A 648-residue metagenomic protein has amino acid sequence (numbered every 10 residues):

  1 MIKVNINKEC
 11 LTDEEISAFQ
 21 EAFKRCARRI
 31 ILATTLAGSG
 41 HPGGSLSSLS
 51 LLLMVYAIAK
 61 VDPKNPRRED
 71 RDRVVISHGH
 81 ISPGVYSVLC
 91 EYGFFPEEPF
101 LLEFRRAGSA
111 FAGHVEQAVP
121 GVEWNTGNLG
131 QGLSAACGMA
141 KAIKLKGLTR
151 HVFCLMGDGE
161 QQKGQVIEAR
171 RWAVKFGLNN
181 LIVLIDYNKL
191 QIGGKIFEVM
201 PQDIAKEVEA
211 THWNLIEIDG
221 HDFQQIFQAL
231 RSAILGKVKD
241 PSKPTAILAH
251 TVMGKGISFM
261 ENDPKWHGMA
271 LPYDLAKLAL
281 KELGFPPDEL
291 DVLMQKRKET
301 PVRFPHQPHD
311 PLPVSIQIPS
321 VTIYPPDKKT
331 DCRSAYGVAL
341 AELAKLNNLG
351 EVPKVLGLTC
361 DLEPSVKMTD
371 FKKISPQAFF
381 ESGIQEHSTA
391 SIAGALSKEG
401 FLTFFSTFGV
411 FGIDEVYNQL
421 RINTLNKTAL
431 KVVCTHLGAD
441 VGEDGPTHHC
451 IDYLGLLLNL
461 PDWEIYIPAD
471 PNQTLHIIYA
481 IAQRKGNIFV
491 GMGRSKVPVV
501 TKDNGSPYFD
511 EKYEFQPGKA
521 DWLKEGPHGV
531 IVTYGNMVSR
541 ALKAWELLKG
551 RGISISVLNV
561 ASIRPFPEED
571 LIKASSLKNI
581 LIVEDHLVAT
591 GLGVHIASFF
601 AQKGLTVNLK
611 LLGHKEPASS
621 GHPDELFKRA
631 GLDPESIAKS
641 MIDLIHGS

Functional and structural regions predicted by a protein language model:
M1-F153, D291-G491, S495-V497: Thiamine diphosphate
Q20, E97, R106-V122, Q131 (+8 more regions): Thiamine diphosphate
S77, L155, L184, L358 (+3 more regions): Short hydrophobic segments within beta-strands
D158: Residue(s) in the substrate-gating loop at a strand-loop-helix junction that position the organic substrate next
Q161: Short active-site segment of divalent metal-dependent hydrolases/proteases that encodes the spacing between
D288: Short, solvent-exposed cationic patches
